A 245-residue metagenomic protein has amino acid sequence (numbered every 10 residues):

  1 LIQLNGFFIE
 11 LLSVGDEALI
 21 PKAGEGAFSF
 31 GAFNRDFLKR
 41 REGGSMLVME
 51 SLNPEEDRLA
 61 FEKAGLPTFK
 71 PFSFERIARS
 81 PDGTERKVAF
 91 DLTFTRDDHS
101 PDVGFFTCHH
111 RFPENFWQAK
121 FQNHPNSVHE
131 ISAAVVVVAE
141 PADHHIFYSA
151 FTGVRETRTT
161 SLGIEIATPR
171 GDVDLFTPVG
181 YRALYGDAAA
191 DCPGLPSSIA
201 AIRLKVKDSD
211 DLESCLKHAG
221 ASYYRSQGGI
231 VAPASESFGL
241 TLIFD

Functional and structural regions predicted by a protein language model:
L4-S73, S80-L162, I166-D245: Glyoxalase I/VOC metalloenzyme domain signal
